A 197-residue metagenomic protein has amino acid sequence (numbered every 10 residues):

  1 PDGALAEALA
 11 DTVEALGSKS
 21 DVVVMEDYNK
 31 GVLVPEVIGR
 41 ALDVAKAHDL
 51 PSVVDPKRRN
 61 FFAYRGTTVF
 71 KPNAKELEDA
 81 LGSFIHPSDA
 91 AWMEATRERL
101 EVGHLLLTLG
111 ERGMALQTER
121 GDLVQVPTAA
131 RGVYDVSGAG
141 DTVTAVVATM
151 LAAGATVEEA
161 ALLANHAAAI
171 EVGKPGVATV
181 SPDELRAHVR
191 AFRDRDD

Functional and structural regions predicted by a protein language model:
P1, L5, N29-L33, V69 (+8 more regions): Catalytic cores of large soluble enzymes that bind and process phosphate-bearing ligands
P1-L16: Conserved phosphate-binding/catalytic loop of the ribokinase/pfkB sugar-kinase fold
E14-S18, K46, A152: Residue-level signal for alpha-helix termini/capping positions
L16-V32: Short acidic, glycine-rich surface-loop motifs adjacent to enzyme active sites
K30-L123: Conserved phosphate/ATP/ADP-binding segment of small-molecule kinases
T67-K75, G113-G140, T144, R186-V189 (+1 more regions): Flexible glycine/proline-rich, aromatic-decorated loop/lid segments
G103-H104, A129-F192: Conserved post-catalytic alpha-helical subdomain immediately downstream of the catalytic base and nucleotide-binding
